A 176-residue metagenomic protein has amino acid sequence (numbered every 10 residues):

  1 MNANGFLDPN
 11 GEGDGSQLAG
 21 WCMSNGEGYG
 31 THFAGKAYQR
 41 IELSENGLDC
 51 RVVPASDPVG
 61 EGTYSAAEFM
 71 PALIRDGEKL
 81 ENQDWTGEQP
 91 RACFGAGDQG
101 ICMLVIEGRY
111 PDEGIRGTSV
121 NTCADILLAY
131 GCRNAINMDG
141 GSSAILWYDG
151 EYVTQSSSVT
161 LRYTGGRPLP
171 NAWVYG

Functional and structural regions predicted by a protein language model:
M1-G176: Gly/Ser/Thr/Pro-rich low-complexity, intrinsically disordered segments
